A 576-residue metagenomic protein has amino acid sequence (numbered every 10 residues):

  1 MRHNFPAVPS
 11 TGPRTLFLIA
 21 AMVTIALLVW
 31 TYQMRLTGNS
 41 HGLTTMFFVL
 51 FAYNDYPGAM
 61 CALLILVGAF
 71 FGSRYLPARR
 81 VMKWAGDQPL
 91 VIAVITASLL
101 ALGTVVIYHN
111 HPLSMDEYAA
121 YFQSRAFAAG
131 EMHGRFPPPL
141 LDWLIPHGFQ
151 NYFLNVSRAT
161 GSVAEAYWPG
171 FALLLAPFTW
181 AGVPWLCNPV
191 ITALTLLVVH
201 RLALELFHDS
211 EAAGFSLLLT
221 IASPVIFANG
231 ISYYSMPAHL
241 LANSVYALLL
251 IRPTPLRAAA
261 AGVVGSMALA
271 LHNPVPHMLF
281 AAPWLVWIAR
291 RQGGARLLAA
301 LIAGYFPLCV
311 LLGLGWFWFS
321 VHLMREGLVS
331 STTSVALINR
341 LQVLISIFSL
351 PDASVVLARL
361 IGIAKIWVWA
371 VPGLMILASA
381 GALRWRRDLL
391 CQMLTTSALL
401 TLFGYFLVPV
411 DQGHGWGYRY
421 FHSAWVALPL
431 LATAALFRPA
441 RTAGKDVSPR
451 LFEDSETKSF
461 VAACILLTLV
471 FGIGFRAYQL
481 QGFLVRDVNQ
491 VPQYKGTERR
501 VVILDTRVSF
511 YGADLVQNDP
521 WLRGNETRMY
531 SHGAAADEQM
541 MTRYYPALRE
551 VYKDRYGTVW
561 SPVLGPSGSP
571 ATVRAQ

Functional and structural regions predicted by a protein language model:
A20-L27, Q88-A101, T220, A261 (+5 more regions): Transmembrane alpha-helix segments characteristic of polytopic inner-membrane glycan-assembly/cell-envelope
V67-Y75, L194-H200, A282-Q292, V355-T395 (+1 more regions): Hydrophobic, aromatic-rich transmembrane alpha-helices and their immediate juxtamembrane boundary segments
G86-I95, L301-C309, L399, L430 (+1 more regions): Signature aromatic-anchored transmembrane alpha helix within multi-pass, membrane-resident enzymes that catalyze glycan
V91-V94, L197-P224, L240-L241, T254-A260 (+2 more regions): Transmembrane-helix signature of polytopic, membrane-embedded enzymes that assemble or transfer cell-envelope glycans
A120-Y121, N229, M236, W369-A370 (+3 more regions): Hydrophobic/aromatic-rich transmembrane helices and adjacent perimembrane loops
A129-F171, L175-F178, S330-L341: Interfacial juxtamembrane loops and adjacent helix segments that form the catalytic/substrate-binding surfaces
A176, L202, S216-I221, S244-L249 (+2 more regions): Membrane-interface alpha helices of multi-pass inner-membrane proteins
L269, V275-L377, L467-F471, R476: Membrane-lumen/periplasm interface segments of specific transmembrane helices in polyprenyl phosphate-linked
